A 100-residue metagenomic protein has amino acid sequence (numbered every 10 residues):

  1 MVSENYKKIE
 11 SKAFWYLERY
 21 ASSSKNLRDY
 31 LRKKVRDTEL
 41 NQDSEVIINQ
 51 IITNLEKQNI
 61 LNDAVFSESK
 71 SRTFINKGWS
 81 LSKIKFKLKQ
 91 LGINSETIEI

Functional and structural regions predicted by a protein language model:
M1-I100: An alpha-helical, amphipathic repeat domain used for nucleic-acid recognition, typified by the mTERF helical solenoid
